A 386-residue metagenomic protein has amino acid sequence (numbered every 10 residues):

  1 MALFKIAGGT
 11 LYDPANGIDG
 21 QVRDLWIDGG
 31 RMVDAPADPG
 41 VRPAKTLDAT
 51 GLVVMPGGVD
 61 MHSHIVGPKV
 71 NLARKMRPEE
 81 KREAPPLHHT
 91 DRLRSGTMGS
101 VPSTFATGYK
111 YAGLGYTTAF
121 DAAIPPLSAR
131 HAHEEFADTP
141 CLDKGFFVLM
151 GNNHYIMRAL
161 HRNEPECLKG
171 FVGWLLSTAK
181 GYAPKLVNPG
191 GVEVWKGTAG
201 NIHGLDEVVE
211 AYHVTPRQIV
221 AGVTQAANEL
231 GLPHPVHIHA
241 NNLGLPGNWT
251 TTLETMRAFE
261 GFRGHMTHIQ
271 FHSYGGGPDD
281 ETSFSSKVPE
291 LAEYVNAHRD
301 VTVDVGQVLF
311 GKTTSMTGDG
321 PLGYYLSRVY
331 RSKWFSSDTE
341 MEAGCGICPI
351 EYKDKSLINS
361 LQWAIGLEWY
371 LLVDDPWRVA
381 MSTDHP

Functional and structural regions predicted by a protein language model:
M1-V54: N-terminal metal-binding scaffold of metallo-dependent hydrolase/deaminase domains
G9, L25, G30, G51 (+7 more regions): Divalent metal-coordination and catalytic microenvironments
A49-E135: Metal-associated gating/positioning segment near the N- to mid-region
M55-H62, G96, F120-A122, I238 (+3 more regions): Active-site neighborhood of phospho(di)ester-bond hydrolases with catalytic His/Asp-centered motifs
H88-R94, T104-R130, P140-I156, A179-T198 (+3 more regions): Divalent metal-dependent hydrolysis catalytic cores, especially in the metallo-beta-lactamase
S100-G108, N163-S177: Short, acidic/polar
S128-D138, L160-H161, G200-N201, T251-L253 (+1 more regions): Short low-complexity, flexible loop/linker segments enriched in glycine and/or proline with clustered acidic
G170-A226, N242-L253, F262-P386: Active-site neighborhoods of metal-dependent hydrolases
